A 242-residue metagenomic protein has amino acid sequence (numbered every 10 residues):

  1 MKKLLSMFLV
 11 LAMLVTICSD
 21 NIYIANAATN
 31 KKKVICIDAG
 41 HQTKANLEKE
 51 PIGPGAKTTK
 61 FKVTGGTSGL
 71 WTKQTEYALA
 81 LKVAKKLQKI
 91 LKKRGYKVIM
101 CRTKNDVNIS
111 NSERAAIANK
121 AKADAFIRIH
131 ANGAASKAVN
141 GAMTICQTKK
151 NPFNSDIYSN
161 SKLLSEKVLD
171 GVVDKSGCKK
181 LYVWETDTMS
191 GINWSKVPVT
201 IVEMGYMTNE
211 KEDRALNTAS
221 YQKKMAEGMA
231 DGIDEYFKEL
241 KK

Functional and structural regions predicted by a protein language model:
M1-K242: Catalytic-site microenvironment of enzymes that process N-acetyl-hexosamine-containing cell-wall polysaccharides
